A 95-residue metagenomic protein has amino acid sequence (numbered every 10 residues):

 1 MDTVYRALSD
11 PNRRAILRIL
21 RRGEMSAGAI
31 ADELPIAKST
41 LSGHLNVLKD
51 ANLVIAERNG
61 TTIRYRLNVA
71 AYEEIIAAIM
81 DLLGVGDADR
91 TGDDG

Functional and structural regions predicted by a protein language model:
D2-A37, N59-Y72: N-terminal helix-turn-helix DNA-binding core of bacterial DNA-binding proteins
L17, A51, I79-M80: Extended rod-forming repeat segments used as scaffolds/tethers
D32, G43, K49-D50: Alpha-helical residues within the helix-turn-helix
T40: Residues in the helix-turn-helix
L45-N46, D87: Core alpha-helical elements of the protein kinase catalytic domain, predominantly the helix directly N-terminal
V69-G95: Amphipathic alpha-helical dimerization/coiled-coil segments that flank or bridge DNA-binding/regulatory modules
